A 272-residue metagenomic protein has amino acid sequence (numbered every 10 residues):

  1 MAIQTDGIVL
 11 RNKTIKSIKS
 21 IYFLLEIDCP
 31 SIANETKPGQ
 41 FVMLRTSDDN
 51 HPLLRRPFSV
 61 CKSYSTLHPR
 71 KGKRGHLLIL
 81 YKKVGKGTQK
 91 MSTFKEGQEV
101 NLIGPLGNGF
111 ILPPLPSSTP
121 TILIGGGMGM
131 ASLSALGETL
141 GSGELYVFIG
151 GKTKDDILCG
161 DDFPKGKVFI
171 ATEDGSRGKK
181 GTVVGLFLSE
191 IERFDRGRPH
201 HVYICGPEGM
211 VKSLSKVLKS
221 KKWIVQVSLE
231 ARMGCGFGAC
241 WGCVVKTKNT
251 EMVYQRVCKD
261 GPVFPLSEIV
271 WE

Functional and structural regions predicted by a protein language model:
A2-E96: Ferredoxin-reductase
T36-G39, P57, L77, L133 (+3 more regions): A general structural signal for well-ordered alpha-helical segments in protein cores
T66-H68, K73, K86-R232: FNR/FR-type flavoprotein reductase catalytic core
S132, E208-G209, E230-P262: Local cysteine-cluster metal-coordination motifs and their immediate loop/turn environment, predominantly Fe-S cluster
E251, F264-E272: A charged, well-structured terminal subsegment
